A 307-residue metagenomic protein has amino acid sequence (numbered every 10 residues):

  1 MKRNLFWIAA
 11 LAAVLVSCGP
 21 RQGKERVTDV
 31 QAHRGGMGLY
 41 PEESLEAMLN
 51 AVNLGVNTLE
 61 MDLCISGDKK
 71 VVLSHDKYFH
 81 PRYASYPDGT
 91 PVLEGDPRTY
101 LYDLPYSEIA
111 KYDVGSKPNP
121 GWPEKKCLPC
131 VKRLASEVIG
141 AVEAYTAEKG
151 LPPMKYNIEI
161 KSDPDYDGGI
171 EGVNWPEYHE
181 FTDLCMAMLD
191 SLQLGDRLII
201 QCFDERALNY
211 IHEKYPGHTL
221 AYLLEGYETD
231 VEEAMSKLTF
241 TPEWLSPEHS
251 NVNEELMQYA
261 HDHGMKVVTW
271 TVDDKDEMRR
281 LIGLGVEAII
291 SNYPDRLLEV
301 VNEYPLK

Functional and structural regions predicted by a protein language model:
M1-E25: Bacterial Sec-dependent N-terminal signal peptides
C18-K307: Phosphate-group recognition and catalysis centered on beta-loop-alpha active-site segments
